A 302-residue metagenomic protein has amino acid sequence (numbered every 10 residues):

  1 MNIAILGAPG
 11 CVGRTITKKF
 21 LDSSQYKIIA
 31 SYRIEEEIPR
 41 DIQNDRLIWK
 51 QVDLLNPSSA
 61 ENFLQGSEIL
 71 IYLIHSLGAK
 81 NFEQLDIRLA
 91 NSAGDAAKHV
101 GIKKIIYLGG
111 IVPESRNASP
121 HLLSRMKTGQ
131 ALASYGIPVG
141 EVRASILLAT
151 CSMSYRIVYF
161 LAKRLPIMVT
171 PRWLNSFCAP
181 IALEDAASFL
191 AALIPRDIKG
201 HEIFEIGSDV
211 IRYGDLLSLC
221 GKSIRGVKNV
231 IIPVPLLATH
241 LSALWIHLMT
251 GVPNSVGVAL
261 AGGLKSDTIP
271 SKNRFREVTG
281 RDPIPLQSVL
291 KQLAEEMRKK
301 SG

Functional and structural regions predicted by a protein language model:
M1-S23: N-terminal Rossmann NAD(P)H-binding glycine-rich loop of SDR-like oxidoreductase domains
L6, S31, L73, I105-G110 (+1 more regions): SDR active-site strand-loop-helix element
Q25, H99-K104, I137: A short helix->loop->beta-strand "cap" motif at the edges of active sites that frequently abuts
Q25-I34: Conserved glycine-rich Rossmann-like NAD(P)H-binding loop of the short-chain dehydrogenase/reductase
E36, R40-V100, G110-N117: NAD(P)H-binding glycine-rich loop region in Rossmannoid oxidoreductase-like domains and their noncatalytic homologs
L89, M153-S154, W173-I194, H201-E202: Substrate-positioning beta->alpha
Q130-F160, R164, V169: Conserved beta-loop-beta element that borders a ligand/cofactor-binding pocket
F189-S255, P270-G302: Mid/C-terminal beta-alpha module of Rossmann-like enzyme folds, strongest in SDR-family dehydrogenases/epimerases
